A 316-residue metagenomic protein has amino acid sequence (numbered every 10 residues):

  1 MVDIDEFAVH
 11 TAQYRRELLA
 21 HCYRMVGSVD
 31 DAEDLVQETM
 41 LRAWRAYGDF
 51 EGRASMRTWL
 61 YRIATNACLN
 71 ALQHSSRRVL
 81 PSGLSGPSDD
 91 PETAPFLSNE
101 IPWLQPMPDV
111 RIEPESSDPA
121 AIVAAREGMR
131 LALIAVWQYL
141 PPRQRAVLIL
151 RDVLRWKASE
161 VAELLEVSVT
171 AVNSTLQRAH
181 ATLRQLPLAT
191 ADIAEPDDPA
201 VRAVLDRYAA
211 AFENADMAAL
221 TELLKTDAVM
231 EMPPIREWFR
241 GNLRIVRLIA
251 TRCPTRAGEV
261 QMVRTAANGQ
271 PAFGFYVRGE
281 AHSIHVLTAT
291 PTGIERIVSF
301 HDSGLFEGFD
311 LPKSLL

Functional and structural regions predicted by a protein language model:
M1-A20, D30-V36: A short, charge-rich alpha-helical start-of-domain segment used by transcription regulators
V2, I101-Q144, D198-R202, D206 (+1 more regions): Amphipathic alpha-helical segment used for protein-protein interaction
D34-L41, A54-N66: Structural recognition of an alpha-helix C-terminal capping motif at a helix-to-coil junction
T39, I63, A132, L148 (+2 more regions): Hydrophobic positions on the alpha-helical face of helix-turn-helix-like DNA-binding modules
M40-M56, N70-V79, Q138, L186-T190: Sigma70-family region 2
T65-G83, D90-S98, Q185: Arg/Lys-rich amphipathic alpha helix in sigma70-family domain 2
Q138-K157: Short amphipathic alpha helix immediately N-terminal
A158-L164, V169-T255, E259-Q261: Solvent-exposed, charged amphipathic helical/linker segments at domain boundaries
